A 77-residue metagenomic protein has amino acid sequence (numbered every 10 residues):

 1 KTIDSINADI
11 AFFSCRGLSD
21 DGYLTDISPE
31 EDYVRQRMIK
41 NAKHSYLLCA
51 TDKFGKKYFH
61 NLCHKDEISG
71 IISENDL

Functional and structural regions predicted by a protein language model:
K1-L77: Conserved phosphate- and dinucleotide-binding cores of soluble alpha/beta proteins, encompassing both enzyme active
